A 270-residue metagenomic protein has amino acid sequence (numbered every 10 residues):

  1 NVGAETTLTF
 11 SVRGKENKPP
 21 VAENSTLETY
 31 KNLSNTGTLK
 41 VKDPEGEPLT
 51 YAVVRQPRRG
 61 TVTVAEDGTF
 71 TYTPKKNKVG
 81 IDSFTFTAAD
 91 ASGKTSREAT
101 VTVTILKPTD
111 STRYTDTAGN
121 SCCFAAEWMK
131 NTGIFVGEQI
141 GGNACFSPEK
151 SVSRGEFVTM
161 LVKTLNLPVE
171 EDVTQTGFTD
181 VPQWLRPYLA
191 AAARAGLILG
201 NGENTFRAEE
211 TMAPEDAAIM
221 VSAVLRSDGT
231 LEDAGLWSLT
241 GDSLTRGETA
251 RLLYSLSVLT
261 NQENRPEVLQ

Functional and structural regions predicted by a protein language model:
G3-G14, G93-P108: C-terminal edge beta-strand
K18-V54: Extracellular ectodomain surface segments
Q56-K75: Strand-loop-strand motifs at the edges of beta-sheets in extracellular beta-sandwich domains
T69, I81-T85: Short, conserved beta-strand segments of beta-strand-rich sandwich/propeller modules, principally
K76-G80: Surface-exposed, short loops/turns at beta-strand junctions within beta-sandwich domains
A88-D90: Conserved structural position at the C-terminal beta-strand of extracellular beta-sandwich adhesion modules
L106-C123, V136-P187, R194-E215, A223-G247 (+1 more regions): Feature responds to low-complexity, polar/acidic, surface-exposed segments characteristic of secreted/exported proteins
K130-N131, A193-R194: Alpha-helix C-terminal capping/helix-coil junction sites
